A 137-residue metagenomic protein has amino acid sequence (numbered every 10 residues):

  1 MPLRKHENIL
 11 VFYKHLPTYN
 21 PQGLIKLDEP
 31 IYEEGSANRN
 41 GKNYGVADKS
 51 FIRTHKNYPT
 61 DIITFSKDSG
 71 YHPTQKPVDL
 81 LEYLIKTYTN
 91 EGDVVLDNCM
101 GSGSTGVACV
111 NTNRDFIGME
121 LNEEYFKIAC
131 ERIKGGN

Functional and structural regions predicted by a protein language model:
M1-G118, N122-C130, K134: Core catalytic lobe of class I
